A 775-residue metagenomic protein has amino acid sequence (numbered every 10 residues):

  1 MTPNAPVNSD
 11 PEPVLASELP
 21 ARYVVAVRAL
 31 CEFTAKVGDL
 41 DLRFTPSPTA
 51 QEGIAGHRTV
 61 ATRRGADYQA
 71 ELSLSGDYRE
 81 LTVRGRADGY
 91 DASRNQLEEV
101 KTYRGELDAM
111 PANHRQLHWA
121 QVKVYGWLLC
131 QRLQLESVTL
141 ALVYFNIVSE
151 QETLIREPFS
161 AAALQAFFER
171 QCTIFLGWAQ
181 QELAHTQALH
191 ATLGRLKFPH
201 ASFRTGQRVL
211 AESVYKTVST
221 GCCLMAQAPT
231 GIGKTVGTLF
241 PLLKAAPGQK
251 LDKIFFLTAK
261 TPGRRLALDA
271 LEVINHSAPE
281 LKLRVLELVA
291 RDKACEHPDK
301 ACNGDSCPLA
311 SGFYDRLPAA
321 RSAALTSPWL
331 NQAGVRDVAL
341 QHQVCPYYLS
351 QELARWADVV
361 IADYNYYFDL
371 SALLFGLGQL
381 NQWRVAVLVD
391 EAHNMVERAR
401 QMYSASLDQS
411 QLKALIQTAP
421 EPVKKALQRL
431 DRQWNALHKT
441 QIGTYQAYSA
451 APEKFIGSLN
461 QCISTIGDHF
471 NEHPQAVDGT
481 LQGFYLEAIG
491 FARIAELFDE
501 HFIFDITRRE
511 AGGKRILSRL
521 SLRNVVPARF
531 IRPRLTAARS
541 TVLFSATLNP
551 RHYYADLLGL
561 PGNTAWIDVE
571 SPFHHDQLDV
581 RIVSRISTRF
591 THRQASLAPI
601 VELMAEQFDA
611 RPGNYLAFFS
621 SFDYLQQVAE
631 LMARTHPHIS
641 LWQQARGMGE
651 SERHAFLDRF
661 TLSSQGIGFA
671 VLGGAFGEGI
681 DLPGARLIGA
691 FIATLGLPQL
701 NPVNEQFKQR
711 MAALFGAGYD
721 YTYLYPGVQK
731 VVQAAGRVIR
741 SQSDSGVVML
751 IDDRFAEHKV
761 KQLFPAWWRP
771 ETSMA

Functional and structural regions predicted by a protein language model:
M1-N95, A120: Metal-dependent nuclease catalytic cores that hydrolyze phosphodiester bonds in DNA/RNA, characterized by
L74-A166: Mg2+/Mn2+-dependent nuclease catalytic core
H185-Q227, F240: Conserved pre-motif I regulatory segment
H190-A191, K197, K250-V360, N365-F368 (+3 more regions): A substrate-engagement module of RecA-like helicase motors
T238, K244, R265, H342-V359 (+3 more regions): Signature of the SF2 helicase/ATPase Hel1-core->accessory helical subdomain module
V335-V360, S371-G378, H469-S587, A595-L597 (+3 more regions): A contiguous, basic/glycine-rich beta-loop/short-helix subdomain that forms a polymer-engagement track
S584-A595, A645-R754: Conserved RecA-like P-loop NTPase helicase motor core
S620-A645: Conserved helicase motor "Helicase C" RecA-like lobe of SF1/SF2 P-loop NTPases
